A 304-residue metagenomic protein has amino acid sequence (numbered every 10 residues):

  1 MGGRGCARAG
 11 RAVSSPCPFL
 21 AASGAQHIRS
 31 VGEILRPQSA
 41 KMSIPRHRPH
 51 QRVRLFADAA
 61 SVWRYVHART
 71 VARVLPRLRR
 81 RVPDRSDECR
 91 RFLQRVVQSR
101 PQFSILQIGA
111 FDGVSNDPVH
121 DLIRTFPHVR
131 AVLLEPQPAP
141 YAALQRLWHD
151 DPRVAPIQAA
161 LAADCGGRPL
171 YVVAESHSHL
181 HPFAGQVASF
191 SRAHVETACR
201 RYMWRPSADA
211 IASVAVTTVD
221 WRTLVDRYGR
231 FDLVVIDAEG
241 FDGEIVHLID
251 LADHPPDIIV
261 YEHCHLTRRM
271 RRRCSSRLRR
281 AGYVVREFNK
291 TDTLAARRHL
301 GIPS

Functional and structural regions predicted by a protein language model:
M1-C6: Intrinsically disordered, glycine-rich low-complexity segments
R11, S15, Q26-S304: Phosphate/nucleotide-binding beta-alpha loop and adjacent structural elements of enzyme active sites
